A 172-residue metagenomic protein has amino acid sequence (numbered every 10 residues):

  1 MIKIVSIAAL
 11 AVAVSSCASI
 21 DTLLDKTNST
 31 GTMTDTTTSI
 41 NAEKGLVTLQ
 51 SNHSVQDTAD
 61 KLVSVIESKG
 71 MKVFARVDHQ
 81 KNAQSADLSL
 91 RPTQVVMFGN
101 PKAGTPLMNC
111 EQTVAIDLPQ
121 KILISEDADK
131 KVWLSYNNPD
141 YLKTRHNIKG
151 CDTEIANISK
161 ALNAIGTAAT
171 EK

Functional and structural regions predicted by a protein language model:
M1-I4: Positively charged n-region of N-terminal signal peptides that target proteins for export
A13-S16: C-terminal motif of bacterial Sec signal peptides marking the signal peptidase cleavage site
A18-D21: Bacterial signal peptide processing site
L23-G70, T167: Terminal, regulation- and interaction-focused segments at domain boundaries
T58, L62, H79, E154 (+1 more regions): Stable alpha-helical elements in mature extracytoplasmic
V63, E67-Q120: Compact, glycine-rich, soluble single-domain proteins
K121-I148: Beta-strand/loop substructures that line and gate deep hydrophobic ligand-binding cavities in soluble
D140-K172: C-terminal partner/receptor-binding element of secreted or periplasmic proteins
